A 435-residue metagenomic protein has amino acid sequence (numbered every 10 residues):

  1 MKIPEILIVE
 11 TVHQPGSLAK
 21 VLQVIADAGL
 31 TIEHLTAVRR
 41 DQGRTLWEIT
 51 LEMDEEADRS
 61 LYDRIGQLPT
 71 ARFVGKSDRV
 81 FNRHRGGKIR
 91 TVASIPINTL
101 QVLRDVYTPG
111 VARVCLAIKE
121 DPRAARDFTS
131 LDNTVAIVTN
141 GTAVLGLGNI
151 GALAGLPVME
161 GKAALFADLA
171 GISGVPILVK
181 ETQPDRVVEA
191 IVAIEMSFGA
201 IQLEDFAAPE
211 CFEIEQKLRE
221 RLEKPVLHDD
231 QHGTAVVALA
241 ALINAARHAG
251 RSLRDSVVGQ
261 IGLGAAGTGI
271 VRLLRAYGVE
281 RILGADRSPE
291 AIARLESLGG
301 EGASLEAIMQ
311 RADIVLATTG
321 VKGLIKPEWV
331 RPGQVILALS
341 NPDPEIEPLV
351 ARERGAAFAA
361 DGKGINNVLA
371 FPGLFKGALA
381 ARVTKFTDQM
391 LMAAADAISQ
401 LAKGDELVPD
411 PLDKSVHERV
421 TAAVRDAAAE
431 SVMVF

Functional and structural regions predicted by a protein language model:
M1, R40-D41, R83, A125-L131 (+9 more regions): Solvent-exposed alpha-helices and their adjacent loops that cap or buttress functional pockets in soluble metabolic
M1-R85: A conserved regulatory-domain signal marking ACT and ACT-like small-molecule sensing domains and adjacent regulatory
A93-D127: An N-cap/entry alpha-helix motif that binds or orients negatively charged groups
V138-T139, L145-L147, L153-P157, P184-G233: Phosphate/diphosphate ligand-binding glycine-rich loop within oxidoreductases
L145, A152-A170, L222, H228 (+1 more regions): Glycine-rich phosphate/diphosphate-binding loop of Rossmann-like nucleotide-binding domains
D229-D230, A338-S340, E345-F435: Adenosine-phosphate binding glycine-rich loop
L298-A359, G364: Rossmann-like adenosine-cofactor binding region
